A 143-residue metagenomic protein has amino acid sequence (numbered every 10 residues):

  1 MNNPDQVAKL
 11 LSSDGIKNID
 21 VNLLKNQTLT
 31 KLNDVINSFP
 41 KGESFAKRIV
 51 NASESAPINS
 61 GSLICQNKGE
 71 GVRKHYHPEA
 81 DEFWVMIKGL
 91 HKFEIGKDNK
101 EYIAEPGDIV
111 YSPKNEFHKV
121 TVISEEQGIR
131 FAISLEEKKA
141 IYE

Functional and structural regions predicted by a protein language model:
M1-I58, R73, E143: A short, N-terminal "cap"/entry segment at the start of jelly-roll beta-barrel domains of the cupin/DSBH fold
E54-S55, E79, D98, E125-Q127: Short strand-connecting beta-turns/loops that link adjacent beta-strands
S62-P78: Conserved short histidine dyad/triad with adjacent acidic residue
L63, Y76, I87, I95-K97 (+2 more regions): Residue-level recognition of conserved beta-strand positions in structured domain cores
G71-R73, K92, K100, D108-V110 (+1 more regions): Histidine-centered metal-chelating micro-motifs
A80-P106: A short beta-strand-loop-beta hairpin characteristic of the jelly-roll/cupin
E105-P106, K114-I141: Ligand-binding loop in jelly-roll beta-barrel domains
